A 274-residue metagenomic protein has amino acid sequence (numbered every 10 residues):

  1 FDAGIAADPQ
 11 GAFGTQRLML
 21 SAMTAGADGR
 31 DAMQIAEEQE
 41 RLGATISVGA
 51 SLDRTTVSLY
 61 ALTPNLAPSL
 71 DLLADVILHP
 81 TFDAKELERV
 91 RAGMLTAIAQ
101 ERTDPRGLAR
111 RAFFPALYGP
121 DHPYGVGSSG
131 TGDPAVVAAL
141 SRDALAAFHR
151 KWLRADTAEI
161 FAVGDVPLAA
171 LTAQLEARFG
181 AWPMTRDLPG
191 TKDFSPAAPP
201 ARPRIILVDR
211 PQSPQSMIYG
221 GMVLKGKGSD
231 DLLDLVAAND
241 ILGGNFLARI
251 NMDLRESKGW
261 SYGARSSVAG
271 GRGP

Functional and structural regions predicted by a protein language model:
F1-Q10, D28-A67, E88, Q100-T157 (+2 more regions): Non-catalytic beta-strand/loop surface segments
F13-A27: Active-site SXXK
D31, L168-T172: Extracytoplasmic/secreted cell-surface and envelope-processing proteins
L62-L66, G164-A169: Helix N-cap motif at beta-to-alpha junctions
D75-A84, A177-R186: A common structural junction motif
